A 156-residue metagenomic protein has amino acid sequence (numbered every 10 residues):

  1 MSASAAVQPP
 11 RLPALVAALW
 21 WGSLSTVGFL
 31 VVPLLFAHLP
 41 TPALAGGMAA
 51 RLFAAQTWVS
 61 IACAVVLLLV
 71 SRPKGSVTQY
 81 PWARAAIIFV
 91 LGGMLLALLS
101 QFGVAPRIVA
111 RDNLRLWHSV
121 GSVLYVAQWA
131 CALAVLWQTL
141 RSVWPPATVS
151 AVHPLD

Functional and structural regions predicted by a protein language model:
S2-V65, L69, P73, R111 (+1 more regions): Interfacial loop at the N-terminal end of multi-pass membrane proteins
A14, A54-T57, R84-I88, S119-S122: Internal alpha-helical transmembrane segments of multi-pass membrane proteins, especially GPCRs
V31, V104, A132-V135: Hydrophobic/aromatic residues in alpha-helical transmembrane segments
P40, G103-V120: Interfacial helix-loop-helix junctions of multi-pass membrane proteins
L52, L114-C131: Individual transmembrane alpha-helices with interfacial aromatic-anchor signatures
V59-L67, Y125-Q138: Hydrophobic cores of alpha-helical transmembrane segments in multi-pass inner/ER membrane proteins, independent
L69-G75, Q138-V143: Structural signal for the C-terminal ends of transmembrane alpha-helices and the immediately following loop
S76-R111: Mid-chain, well-packed structural core segment of small domains
